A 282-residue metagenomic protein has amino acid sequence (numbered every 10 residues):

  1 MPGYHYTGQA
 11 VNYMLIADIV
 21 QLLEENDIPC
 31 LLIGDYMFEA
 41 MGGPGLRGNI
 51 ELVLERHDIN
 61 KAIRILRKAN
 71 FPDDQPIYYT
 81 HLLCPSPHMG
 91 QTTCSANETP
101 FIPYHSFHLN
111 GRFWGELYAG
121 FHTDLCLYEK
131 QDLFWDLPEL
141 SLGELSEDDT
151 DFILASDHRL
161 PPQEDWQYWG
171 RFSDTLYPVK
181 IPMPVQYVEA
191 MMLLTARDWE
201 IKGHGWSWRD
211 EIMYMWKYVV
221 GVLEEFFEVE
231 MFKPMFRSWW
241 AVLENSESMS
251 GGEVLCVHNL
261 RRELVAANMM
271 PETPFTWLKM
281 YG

Functional and structural regions predicted by a protein language model:
P2-I16, L54-P100: Metal-dependent nucleotidyltransferase catalytic core
Y4, D18, A40-M41, G115 (+1 more regions): Short, flexible coil/linker segments at or flanking structured domains
G8-A10, C30-I33, H105-S106: A short linear-motif detector with a strong N-terminal bias
M14-R64, N259-R262, M280-G282: Active-site nucleotide-donor binding segment shared across nucleotidyl transfer reactions
L31, G42-N49, P72, Y168 (+3 more regions): Generic detector of bulky aromatic hydrophobic side chains
I33, A40-G43, H57, R64 (+5 more regions): Generic marker of "main functional regions" within proteins
G45, R67-K68, L140-L142: Surface-exposed beta-strand edges and their flanking turn/coil or helix-capping segments
T93-G282: Catalytic cores of NTP-dependent nucleotidyl/adenyl transfer enzymes across multiple folds
